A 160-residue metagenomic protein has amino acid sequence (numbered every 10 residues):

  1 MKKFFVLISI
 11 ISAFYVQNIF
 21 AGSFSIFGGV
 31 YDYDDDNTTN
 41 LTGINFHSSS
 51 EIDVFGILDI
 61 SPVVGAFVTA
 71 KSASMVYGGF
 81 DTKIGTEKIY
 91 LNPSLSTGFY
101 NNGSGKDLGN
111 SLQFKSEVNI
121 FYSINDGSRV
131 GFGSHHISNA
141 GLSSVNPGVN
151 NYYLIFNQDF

Functional and structural regions predicted by a protein language model:
M1-G22: Cleavable N-terminal export/targeting peptides
N18-G22, S50-I60, G85-L91, G127: Short loop/turn motifs that connect adjacent beta-strands in outer-membrane beta-barrel proteins
F20-I52: Outer-membrane beta-barrel initiation region
S23-D32, L58-A70, L91-N101, F132-S138: Transmembrane beta-strand segments that form the barrel wall of outer-membrane beta-barrel proteins
I26, T42-F46, G78-F80, V118 (+1 more regions): Membrane-embedded beta-strands of outer-membrane beta-barrel proteins, especially the hydrophobic/small aromatic
Y31-T42, A66-Y77, S104-S111, A140-V149: Solvent-exposed loop/turn segments connecting transmembrane beta-strands in outer-membrane beta-barrel proteins
N40-F46, Y122, P147-F160: Outer-membrane beta-barrel "beta-signal"
F46-S50, T82-I84, Y122, S134-H136 (+1 more regions): Residue-level signature of outer-membrane beta-barrel architecture
